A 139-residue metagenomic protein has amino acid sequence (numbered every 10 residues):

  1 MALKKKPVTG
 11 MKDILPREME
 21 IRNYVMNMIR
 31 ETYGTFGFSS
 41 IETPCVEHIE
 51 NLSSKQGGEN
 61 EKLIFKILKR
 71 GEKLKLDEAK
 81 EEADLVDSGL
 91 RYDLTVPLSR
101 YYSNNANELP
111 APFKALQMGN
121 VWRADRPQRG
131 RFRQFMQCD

Functional and structural regions predicted by a protein language model:
M1-D139: TRNA-recognition modules of translation machinery and tRNA-sensing kinases, especially anticodon-binding
